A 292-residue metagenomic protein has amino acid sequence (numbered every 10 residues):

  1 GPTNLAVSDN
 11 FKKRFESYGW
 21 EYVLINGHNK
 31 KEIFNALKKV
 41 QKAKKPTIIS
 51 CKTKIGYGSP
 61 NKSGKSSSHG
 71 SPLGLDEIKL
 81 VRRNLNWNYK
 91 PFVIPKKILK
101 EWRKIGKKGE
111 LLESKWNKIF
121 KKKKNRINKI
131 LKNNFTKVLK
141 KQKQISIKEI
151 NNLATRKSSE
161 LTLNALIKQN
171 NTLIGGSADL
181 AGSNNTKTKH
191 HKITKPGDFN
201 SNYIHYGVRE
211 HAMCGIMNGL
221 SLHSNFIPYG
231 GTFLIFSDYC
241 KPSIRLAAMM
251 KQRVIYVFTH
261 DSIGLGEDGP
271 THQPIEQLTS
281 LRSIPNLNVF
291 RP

Functional and structural regions predicted by a protein language model:
G1-K104, G269, Q277, S283-P292: Glycine-rich ThDP/TPP pyrophosphate-binding loop and its adjacent helix/strand module within ThDP-dependent enzymes
L24, K100, K104-P292: Thiamine diphosphate
